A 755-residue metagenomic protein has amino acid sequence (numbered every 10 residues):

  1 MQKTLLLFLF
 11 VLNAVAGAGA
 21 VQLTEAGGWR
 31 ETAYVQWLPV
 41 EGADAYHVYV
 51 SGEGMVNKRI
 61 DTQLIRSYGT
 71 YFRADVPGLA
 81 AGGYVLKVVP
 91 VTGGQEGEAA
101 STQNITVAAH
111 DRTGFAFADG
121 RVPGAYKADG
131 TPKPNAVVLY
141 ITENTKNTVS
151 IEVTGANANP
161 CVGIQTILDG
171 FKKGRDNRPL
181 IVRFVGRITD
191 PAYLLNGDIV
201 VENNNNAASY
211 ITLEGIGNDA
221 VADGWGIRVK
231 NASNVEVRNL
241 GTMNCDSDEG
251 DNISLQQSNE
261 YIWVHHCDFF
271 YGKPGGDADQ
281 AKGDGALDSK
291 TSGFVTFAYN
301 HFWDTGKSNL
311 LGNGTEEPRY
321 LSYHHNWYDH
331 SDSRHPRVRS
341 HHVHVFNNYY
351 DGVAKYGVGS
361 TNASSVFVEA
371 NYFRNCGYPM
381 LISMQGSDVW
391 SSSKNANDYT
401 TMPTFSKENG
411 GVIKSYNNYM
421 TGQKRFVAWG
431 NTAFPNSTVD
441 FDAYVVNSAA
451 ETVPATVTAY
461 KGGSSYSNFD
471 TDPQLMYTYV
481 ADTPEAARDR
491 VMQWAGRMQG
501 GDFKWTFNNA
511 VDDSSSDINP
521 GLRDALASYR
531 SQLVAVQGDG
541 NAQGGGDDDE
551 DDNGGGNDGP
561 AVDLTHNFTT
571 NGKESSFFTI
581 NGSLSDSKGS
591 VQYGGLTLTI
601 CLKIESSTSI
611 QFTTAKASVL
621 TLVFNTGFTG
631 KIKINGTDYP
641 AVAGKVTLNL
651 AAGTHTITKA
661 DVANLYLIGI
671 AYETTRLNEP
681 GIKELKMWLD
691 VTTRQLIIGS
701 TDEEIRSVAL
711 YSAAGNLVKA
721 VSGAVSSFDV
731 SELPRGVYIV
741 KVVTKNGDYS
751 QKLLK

Functional and structural regions predicted by a protein language model:
E31-A43: Conserved aromatic anchor
V76-E96: Beta-strand-rich modules
T92-G114: Extracellular fibronectin type III
D111-R121, N135-L139, N144, E152-N157 (+2 more regions): Long, ordered, amphipathic alpha-helical scaffolds
A158-N177, A192-T212, V221-R238, N244-N259: Extracellular beta-strand-rich solenoid/capping regions of secreted or surface-exposed proteins that bind or remodel
L194-V201, D223-I227, D246-Q256, G276-S289 (+4 more regions): Extracellular beta-strand/beta-solenoid scaffold signature
S209-D219, S233-N244, N259-G276, G285-A286 (+5 more regions): Right-handed parallel beta-helix
T675-K755: C-terminal outer-membrane/trafficking sorting elements
